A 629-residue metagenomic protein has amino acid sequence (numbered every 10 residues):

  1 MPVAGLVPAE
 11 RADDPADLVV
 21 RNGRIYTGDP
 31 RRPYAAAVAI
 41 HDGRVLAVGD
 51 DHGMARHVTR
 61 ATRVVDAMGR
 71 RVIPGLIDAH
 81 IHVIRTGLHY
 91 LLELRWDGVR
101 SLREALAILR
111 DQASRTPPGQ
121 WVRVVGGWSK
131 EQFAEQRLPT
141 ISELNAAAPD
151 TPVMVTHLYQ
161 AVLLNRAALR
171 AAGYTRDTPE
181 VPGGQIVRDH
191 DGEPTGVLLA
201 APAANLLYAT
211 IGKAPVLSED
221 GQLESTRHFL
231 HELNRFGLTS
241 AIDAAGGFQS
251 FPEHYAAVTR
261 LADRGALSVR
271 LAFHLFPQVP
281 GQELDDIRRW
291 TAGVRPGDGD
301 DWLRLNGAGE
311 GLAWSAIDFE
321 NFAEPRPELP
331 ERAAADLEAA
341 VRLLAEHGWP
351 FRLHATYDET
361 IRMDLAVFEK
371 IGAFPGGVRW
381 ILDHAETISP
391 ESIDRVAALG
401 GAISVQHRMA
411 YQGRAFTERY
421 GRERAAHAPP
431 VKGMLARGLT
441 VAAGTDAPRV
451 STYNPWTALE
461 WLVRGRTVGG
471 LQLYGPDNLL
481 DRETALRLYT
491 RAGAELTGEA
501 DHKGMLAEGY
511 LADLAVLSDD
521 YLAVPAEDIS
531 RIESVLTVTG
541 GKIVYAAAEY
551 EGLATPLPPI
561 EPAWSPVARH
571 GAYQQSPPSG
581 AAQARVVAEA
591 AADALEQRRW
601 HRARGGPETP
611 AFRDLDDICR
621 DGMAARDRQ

Functional and structural regions predicted by a protein language model:
M1-P8: N-terminal export signals
L6, D14-R21, Y26, P30-R289 (+6 more regions): Divalent metal-binding segments
A16, G23, A47, H347 (+5 more regions): In a subset of proteins, long, contiguous C-terminal domains/tails are tracked
G28, G127, G246, A385-E386 (+2 more regions): Flexible loop residues that form catalytic and substrate-binding hotspots at small-molecule/glycan-binding clefts
L109, A113, A148, R176 (+9 more regions): Structural signal for hydrophobic packing residues in well-ordered secondary-structure cores of soluble enzyme domains
V125, T156, Q406, A515-S518 (+1 more regions): Residue-level recognition of conserved beta-strand edge/terminus positions
P296-D298: Accessory "access/gating" subregions that flank catalytic or transport cores
R342-R352, T356-W380, H384-A385, P390-D394 (+5 more regions): His/Asp/Glu-enriched, well-ordered alpha-helical/loop segment that forms or immediately abuts the divalent-metal
